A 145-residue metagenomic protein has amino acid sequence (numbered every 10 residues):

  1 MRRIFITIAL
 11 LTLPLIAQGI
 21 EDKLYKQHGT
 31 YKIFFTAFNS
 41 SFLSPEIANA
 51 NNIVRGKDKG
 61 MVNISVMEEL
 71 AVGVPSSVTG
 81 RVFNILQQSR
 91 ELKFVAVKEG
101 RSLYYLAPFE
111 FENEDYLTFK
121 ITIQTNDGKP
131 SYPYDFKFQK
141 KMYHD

Functional and structural regions predicted by a protein language model:
R3-L13: Sec-dependent N-terminal signal peptides
Q18-M61: Beta-strand-rich domain onsets/edges
M61-M67, L106-P108: Short edge beta-strand/loop segments characteristic of extracellular beta-sandwich folds
L70-P75: A short beta-turn/strand-edge loop motif at beta-sheet boundaries
R81-Q88: Change "in extracellular beta-sheet-rich domains … of secreted and cell-surface proteins" to "in beta-sheet-rich domains
E99-L106: Aromatic sugar-binding surface patches on proteins that engage polysaccharides or sugar-phosphate polymers
L117-Q124: Short, aromatic- and glycine-rich surface loops/edge beta-strands on solvent-exposed regions
T125-P133: Short acidic/polar inter-strand loop motif in beta-rich domains
